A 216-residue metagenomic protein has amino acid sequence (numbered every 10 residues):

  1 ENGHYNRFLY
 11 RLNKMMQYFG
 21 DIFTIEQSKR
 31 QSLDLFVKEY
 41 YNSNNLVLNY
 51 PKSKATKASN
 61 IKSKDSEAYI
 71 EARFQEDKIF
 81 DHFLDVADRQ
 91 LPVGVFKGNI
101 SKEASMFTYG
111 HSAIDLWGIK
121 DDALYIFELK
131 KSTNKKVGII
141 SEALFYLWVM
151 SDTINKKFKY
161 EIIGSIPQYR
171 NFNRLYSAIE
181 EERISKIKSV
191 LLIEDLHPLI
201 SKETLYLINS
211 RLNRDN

Functional and structural regions predicted by a protein language model:
E1-N216: Charged, terminal alpha-helix-loop-beta segments that serve as non-catalytic nucleic-acid engagement and/or assembly
